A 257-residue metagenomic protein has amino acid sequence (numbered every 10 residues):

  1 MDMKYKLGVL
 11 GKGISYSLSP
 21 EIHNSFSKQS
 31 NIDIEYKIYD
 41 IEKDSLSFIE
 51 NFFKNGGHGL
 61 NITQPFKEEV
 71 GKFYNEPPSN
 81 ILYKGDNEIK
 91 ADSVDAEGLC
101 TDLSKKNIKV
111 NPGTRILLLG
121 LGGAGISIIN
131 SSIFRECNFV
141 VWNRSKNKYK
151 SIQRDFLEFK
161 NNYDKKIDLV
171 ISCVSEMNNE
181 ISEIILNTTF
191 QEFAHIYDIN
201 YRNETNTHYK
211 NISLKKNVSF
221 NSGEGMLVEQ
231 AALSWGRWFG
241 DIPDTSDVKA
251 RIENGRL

Functional and structural regions predicted by a protein language model:
D2-K106, I212: Phosphate/diphosphate ligand-binding glycine-rich loop within oxidoreductases
K12, G120-G122: Glycine-rich Rossmann-fold phosphate-binding loop(s) that bind the pyrophosphate of adenine dinucleotide cofactors
E69, M177-Y197, N211: Rossmann-fold NAD(P) dinucleotide-binding segment
G125-I126: N-terminal Rossmann-fold NAD(P) dinucleotide-binding loop
F134-D155: NAD(P)-binding Rossmann-fold cofactor-contacting core
Q153-I167: Short acidic low-complexity segments
Y163-I184: Rossmann-like NAD(P)-binding element
H195-T245, K249-R251: Rossmann-fold NAD(P)-binding glycine/threonine-rich loop
